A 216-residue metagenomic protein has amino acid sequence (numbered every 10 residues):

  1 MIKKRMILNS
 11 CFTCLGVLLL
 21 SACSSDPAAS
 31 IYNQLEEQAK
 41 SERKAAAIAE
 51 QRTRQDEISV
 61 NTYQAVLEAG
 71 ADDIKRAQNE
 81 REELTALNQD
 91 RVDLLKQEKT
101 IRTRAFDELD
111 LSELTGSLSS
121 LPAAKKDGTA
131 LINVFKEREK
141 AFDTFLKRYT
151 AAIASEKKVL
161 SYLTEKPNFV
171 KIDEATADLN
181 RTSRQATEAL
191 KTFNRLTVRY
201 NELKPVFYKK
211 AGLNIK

Functional and structural regions predicted by a protein language model:
I2-C11: Bacterial N-terminal signal peptides that target proteins for export
M6-I7, L67, V159: Intrinsically disordered, low-complexity segments enriched in glycine/proline and serine/threonine
L19-A22: C-terminal motif of bacterial Sec signal peptides marking the signal peptidase cleavage site
S24-T100, K209, N214-K216: Immediate post-signal-peptide N-terminus of mature secreted/exported proteins
A28-I31, L35, Y63-L84, N88-R91 (+4 more regions): Alpha-helical rod/repeat scaffolding segments in eukaryotic adaptors/tethers and long-chain four-helix cytokines
L95-N180, V198-L213: Extended amphipathic alpha-helical interaction segments
Q185-L203: Glycine-rich, aromatic-bearing surface loops/beta-hairpins
